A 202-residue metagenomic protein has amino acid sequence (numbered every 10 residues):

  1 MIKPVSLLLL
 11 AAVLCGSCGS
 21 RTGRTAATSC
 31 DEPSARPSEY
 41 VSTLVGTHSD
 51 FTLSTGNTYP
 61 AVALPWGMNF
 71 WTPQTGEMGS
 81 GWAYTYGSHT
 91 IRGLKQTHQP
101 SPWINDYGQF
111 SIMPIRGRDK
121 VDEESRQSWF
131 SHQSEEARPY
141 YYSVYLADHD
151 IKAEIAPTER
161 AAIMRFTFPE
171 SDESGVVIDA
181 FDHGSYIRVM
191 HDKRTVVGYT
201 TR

Functional and structural regions predicted by a protein language model:
I2-L8: Sec-dependent signal peptide recognition, specifically the positively charged N-region followed immediately by
L14-S17: C-terminal motif of bacterial Sec signal peptides marking the signal peptidase cleavage site
G19-S29: Bacterial Sec signal peptide processing site at the extreme N-terminus
A27-R202: Accessory carbohydrate-recognition regions in carbohydrate-active enzymes
